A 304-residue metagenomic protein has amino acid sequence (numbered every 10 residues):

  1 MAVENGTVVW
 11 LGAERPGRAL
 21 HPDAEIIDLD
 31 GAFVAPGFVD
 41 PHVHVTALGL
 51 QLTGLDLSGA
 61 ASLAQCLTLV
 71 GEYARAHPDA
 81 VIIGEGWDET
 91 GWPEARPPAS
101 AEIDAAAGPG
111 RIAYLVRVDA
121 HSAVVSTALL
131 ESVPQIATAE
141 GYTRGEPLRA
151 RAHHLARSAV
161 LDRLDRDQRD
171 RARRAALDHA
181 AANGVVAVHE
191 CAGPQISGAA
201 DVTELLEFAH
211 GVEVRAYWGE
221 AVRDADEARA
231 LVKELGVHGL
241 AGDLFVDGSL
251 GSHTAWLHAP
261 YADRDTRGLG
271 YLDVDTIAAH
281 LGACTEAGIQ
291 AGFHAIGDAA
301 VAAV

Functional and structural regions predicted by a protein language model:
A2-E4, V8-E227, L250-A300: Divalent metal-binding segments
V125, D226-G239: Carboxylate/His-rich catalytic cores and anion/metal-binding grooves
V237, A241-D247, H253-T254: His/Glu-based metal-binding/catalytic segments typifying zinc-dependent metallopeptidases
A303-V304: Short, intrinsically disordered, charge-balanced linker/junction segments flanking boundaries in proteins
